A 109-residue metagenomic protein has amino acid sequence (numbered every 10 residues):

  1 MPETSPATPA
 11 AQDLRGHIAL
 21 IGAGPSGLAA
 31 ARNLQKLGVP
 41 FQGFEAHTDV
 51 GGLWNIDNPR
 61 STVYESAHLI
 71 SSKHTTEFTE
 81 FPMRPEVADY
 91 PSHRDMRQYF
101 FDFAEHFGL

Functional and structural regions predicted by a protein language model:
M1-P6: N-terminal acidic, proline/glycine-rich, low-complexity intrinsically disordered segments
P9-S26: Beta1/beta-strand and adjacent pyrophosphate-binding region of the FAD-binding site in flavoprotein oxidoreductases
A11-D13, L34, H47, H68: Generic structural signal for beta-strand residues in well-ordered domains
A19-I21, Q35-S61: Glycine-rich FAD pyrophosphate-binding loop
Q35, H74, E105: Short polybasic/polar patches that bind polyanions
T48, L53-Y99: Glycine-rich active-site loop/strand segments that organize a redox cofactor
R97-L109: Helical element adjacent to the flavin cofactor pocket in flavoenzyme catalytic cores
